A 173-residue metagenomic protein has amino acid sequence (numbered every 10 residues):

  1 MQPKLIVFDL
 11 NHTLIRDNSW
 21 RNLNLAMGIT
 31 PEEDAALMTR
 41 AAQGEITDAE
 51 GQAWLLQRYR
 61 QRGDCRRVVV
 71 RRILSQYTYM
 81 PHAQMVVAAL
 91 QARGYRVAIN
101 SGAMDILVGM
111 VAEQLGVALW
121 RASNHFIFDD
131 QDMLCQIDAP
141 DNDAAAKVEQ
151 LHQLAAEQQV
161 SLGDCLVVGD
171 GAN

Functional and structural regions predicted by a protein language model:
M1-P3, G94, L162-D164: A general structural motif
L5-N124: Alpha-helical substrate-recognition element adjacent to the catalytic core
R40-A49, D132-D138, Q153-S161: Low-complexity, flexible helical/coil segments
Y77-P81, D141-E149: Conserved phosphate-coordination/catalytic loops
I106-L107, F128, G171: Short secondary-structure capping/turn micro-motifs that flank functional sites
L115-N142, Q150: Histidine/lysine/aspartate-rich catalytic loop segments that bind and position anionic ligands
A145-N173: Conserved Lys-Pro-Asp/Glu-containing loop-to-beta segment of HAD-superfamily phosphomonoesterases, centered on
